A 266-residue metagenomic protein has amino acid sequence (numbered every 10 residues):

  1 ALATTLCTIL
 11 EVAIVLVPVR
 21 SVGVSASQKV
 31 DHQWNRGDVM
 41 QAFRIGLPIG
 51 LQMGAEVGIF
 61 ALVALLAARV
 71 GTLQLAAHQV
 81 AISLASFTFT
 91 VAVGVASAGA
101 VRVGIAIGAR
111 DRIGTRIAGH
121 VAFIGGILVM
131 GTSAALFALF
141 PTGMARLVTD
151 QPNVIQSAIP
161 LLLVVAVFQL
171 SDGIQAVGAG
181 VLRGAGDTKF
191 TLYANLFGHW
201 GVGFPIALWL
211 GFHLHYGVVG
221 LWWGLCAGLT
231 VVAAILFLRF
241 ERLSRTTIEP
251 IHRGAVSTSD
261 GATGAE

Functional and structural regions predicted by a protein language model:
A1, L75, T188-L192, L221-W222: Alpha-helical transmembrane segments and their helix-entry boundary regions
A1-L47, V103-F168, L210-E266: Short alpha-helical transmembrane segments in multi-pass integral membrane proteins
T5, A42, G46, G50 (+5 more regions): Short helix-kink/termination motifs in transmembrane helices of multi-pass secondary transporters
T5, V12, I49-V57, L65 (+7 more regions): Residue-level hotspots within the lipid-embedded alpha helices of multi-pass solute transporters
G54-F87, I105, G143-P152: Helix-terminus/linker motif at the lipid-water interface of multi-pass membrane proteins
A64, A77-F140, D172-L196: Small-residue-rich hydrophobic transmembrane alpha-helices
L84-S86, P152-G178, P205: Alpha-helical transmembrane segments of multi-pass membrane proteins
